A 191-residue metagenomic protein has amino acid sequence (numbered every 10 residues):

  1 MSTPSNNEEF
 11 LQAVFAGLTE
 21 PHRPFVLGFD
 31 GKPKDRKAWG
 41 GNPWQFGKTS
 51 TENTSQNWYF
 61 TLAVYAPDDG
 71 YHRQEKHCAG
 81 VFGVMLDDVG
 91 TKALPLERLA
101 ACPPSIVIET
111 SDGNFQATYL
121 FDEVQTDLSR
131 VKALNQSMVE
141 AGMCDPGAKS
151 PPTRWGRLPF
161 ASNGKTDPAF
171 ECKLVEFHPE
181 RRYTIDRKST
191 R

Functional and structural regions predicted by a protein language model:
M1-G83, A93, P179-R181: DNA replication initiation on ssDNA origins
G40-E52, E109-T110, S129-C144: A signal for specific C-terminal beta-sheet/loop modules enriched in small/flexible residues with GP/PG/PP motifs
V64-C102, F121-R191: DNA replication initiation modules
L99-S111: N-terminal accessory/precursor segments of enzymes
I108-T118, G156: Short, conserved phosphate-binding/catalytic loop or strand-edge motifs used in phosphoryl-/nucleotidyl-transfer
